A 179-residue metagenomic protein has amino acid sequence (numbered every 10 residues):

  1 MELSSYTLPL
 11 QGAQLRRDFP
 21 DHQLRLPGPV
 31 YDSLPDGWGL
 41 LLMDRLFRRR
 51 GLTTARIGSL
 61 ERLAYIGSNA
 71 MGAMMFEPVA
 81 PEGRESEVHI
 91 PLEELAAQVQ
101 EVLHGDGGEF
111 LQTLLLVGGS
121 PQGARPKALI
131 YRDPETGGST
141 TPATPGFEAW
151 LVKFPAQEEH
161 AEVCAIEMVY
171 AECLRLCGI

Functional and structural regions predicted by a protein language model:
M1-I179: Phosphate/dinucleotide-binding and metal-coordinating scaffold of catalytic cores in nucleotide-dependent enzymes
